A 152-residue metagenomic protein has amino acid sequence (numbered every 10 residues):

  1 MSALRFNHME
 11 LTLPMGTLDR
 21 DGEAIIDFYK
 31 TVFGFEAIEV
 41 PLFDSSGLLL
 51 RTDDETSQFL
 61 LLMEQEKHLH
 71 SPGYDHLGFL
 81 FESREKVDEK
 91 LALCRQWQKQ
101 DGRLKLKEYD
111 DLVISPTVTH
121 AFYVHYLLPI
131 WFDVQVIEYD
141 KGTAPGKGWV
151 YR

Functional and structural regions predicted by a protein language model:
M1, L11-S57: Core segments of cupin and vicinal oxygen chelate
S2-H8, W97-R152: Vicinal oxygen chelate
N7-L18, L69-Q96, H120-H125: Vicinal oxygen chelate
L13, M63-E66, D110: Short, well-ordered turn and helix-capping elements at secondary-structure junctions
M15-T17, T56, E85, I130 (+1 more regions): Residues that cap or initiate secondary-structure elements
I25, D54-Q65, D88-L104: A short, terminal or domain-edge coil/loop segment
E36-G73, V124, I130-E138: Conserved short beta-strand elements that form part of the metal-binding/catalytic scaffold of enzyme active sites
